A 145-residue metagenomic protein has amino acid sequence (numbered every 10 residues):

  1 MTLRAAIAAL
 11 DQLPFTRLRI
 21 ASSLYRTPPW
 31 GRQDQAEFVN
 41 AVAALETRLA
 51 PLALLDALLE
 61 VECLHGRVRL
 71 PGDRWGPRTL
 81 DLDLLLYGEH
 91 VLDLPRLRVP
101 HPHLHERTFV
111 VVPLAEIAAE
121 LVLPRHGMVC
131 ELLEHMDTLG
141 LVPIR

Functional and structural regions predicted by a protein language model:
M1-A8, L45-R48, P71-R74: A broad, low-specificity signal for short, low-complexity segments enriched in glycine/proline and polar/charged
M1-T16, A21-R26: N-terminal beta1-alpha1 ligand-phosphate binding loop
F15, W30-E37, L49-R145: Flexible, gly/pro- and Lys/Arg-enriched active-site loops
I20-T47: Short, charge-patterned binding micro-sites
